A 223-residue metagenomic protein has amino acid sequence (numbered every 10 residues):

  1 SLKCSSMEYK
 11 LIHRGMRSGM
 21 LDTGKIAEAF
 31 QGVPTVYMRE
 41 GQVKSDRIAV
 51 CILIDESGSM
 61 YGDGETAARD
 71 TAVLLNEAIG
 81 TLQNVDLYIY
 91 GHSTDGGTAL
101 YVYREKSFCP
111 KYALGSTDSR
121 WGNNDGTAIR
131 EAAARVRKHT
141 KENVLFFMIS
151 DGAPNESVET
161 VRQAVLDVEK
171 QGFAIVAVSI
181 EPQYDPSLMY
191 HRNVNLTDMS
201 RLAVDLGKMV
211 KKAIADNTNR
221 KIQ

Functional and structural regions predicted by a protein language model:
S1-Q223: Acidic, glycine-rich A-domain
